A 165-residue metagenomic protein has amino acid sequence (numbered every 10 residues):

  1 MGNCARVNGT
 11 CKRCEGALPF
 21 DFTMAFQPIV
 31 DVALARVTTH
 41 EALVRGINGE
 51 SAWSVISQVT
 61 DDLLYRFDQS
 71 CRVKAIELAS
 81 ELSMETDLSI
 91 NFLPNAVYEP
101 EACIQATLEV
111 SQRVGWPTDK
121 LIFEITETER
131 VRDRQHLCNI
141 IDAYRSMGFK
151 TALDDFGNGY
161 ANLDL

Functional and structural regions predicted by a protein language model:
G2-S57: Active-site core of bacterial EAL-family cyclic-dinucleotide phosphodiesterase domains
A25, E124, A152: Conserved Rossmann-like nucleotide-binding pocket used by diverse enzymes that bind dinucleotide cofactors
I29, L93-N95, T126-T128, F149 (+1 more regions): Active-site beta-loop-alpha junctions enriched in small/polar residues
N48, I90, D155: Signature for phosphate-centric chemistry
Y65-H136: Catalytic core of bacterial c-di-GMP phosphodiesterases, primarily the EAL and HD-GYP domains, capturing alpha-helical
A102, Q135, F156-L165: Bacterial c-di-GMP phosphodiesterase catalytic domain signature
I140-D154: Short beta-strand/loop segments at the ligand-binding rim of alpha/beta enzyme cores
